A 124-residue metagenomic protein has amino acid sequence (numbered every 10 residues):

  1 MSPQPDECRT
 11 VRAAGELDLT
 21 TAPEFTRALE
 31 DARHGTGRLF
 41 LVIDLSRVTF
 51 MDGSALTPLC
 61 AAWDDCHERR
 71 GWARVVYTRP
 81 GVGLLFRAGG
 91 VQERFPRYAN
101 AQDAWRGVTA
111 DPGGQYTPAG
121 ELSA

Functional and structural regions predicted by a protein language model:
M1-R47, A61-A124: STAS-like cytosolic regulatory interaction modules
M51: Conserved TIR/SEFIR loop-to-helix hotspot centered on a Trp-containing motif with a nearby acidic residue
P58: Internal alpha/beta domain cores that form substrate/cofactor-binding pockets in large enzymes and binding proteins
